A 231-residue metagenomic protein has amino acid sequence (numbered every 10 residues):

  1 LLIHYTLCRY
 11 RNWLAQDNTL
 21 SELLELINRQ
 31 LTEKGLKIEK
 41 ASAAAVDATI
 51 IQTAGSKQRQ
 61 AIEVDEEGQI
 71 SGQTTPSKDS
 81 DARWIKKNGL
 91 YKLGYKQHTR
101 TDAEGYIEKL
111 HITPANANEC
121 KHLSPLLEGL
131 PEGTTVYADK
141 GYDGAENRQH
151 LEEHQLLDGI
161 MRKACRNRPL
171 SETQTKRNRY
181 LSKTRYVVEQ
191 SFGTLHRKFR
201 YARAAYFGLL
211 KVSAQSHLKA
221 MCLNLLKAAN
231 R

Functional and structural regions predicted by a protein language model:
L1-H154, N224: Polybasic low-complexity intrinsically disordered regions
L26, P114, Y206-V212, R231: Short alpha-helical "patches" and their helix-cap loops
L26, Q190, T194, A220 (+1 more regions): Alpha-helical scaffold segments in soluble metabolic enzymes
T53, R162, A228: Short, acidic Gly/Pro/Ser/Thr-rich loop/turn segments
S56, F199-A204, L225-R231: Short helix-capping/linker segments at secondary-structure and domain boundaries
T135, K140-H217: Helix-centered, glycine/charged polyanion-binding patches within enzymatic domains that contact phosphate-containing
L210-R231: Charge-patterned, long linear interaction tracts outside catalytic cores
